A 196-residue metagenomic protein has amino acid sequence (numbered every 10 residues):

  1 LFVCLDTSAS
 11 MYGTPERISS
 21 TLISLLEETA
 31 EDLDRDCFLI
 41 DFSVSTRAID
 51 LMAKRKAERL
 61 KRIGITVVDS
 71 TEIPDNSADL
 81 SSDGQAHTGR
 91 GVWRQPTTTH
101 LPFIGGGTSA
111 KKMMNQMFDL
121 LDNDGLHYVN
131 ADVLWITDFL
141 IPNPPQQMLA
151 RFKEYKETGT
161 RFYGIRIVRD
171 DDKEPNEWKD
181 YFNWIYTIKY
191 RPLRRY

Functional and structural regions predicted by a protein language model:
L1-L22, D138: MIDAS-like acidic motif and immediate structural context at the N-terminus of von Willebrand factor A/I domains
V3, L39-D41, V133-W135, G164-R166: Structural beta-sheet core signal
T14-P15, P144-Q146: Conserved ATPase-coupling elements of RecA-like P-loop NTPase cores
I18-D32: An active-site-proximal "capping" alpha-helix that borders the catalytic cofactor pocket
L26, A150-Y155: Catalytic-core regions built around general acid/base machinery
T29-L39, K156-N176: A short, conserved beta-to-alpha structural element at the edge of catalytic cores that scaffolds binding
R47, R55-L134, L140-P144, I165-N176: Von Willebrand factor
K112-N115, K173-Y196: C-terminal helix of von Willebrand factor
